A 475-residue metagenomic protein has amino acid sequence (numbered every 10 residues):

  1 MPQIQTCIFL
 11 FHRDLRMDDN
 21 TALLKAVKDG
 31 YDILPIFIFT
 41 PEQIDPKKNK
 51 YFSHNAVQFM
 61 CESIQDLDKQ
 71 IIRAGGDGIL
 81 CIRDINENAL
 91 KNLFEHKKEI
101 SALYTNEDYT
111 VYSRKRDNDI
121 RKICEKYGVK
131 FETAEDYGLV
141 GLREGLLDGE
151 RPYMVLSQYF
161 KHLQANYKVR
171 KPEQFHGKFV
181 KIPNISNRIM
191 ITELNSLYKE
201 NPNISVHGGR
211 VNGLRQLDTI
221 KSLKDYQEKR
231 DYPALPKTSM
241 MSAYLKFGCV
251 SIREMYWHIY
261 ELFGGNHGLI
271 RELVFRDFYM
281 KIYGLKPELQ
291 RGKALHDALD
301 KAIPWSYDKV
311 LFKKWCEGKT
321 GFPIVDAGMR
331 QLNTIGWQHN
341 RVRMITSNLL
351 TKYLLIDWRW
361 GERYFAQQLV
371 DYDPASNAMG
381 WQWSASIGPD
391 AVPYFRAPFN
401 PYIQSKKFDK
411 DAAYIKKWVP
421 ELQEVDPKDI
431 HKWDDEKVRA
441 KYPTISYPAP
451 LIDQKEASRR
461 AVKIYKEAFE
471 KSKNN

Functional and structural regions predicted by a protein language model:
M1-R170, G265, R330, S376 (+2 more regions): Trp/Phe/Arg-rich N-terminal binding region typifying the photolyase-homology
L24, K122, D326, M344 (+1 more regions): A broad detector of short, well-ordered amphipathic alpha-helices that serve as recognition/interaction surfaces
C81-N92, I123-T133, G177-I191, G388-P393 (+1 more regions): Short secondary-structure transition/capping segments
L146, L156, Y226, W305 (+3 more regions): Short clusters of hydrophobic/aromatic residues that line enzyme substrate/ligand-binding pockets
E150-L299, F408-D409, A413-N475: Glycine/tryptophan-enriched, flexible segments
P236-E421: Active-site-proximal binding-pocket segments
